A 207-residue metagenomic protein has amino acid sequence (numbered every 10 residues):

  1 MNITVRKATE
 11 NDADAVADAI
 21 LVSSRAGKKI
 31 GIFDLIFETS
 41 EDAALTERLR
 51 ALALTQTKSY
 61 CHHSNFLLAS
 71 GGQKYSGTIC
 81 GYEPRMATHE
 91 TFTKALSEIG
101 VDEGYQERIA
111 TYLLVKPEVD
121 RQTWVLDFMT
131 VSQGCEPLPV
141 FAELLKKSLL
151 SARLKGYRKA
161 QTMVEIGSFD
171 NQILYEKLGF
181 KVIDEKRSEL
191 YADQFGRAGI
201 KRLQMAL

Functional and structural regions predicted by a protein language model:
T4-D18, R25-G31: A short beta-loop-alpha structural element at the N-terminal edge of CoA-dependent acyl/N-acetyltransferase catalytic
T39-F66, G71, L114-V115: Active-site rim helix/loop that mediates acceptor-substrate recognition in acyltransferases
L68, K74-E83, V125, T130: Conserved beta-strand in the GNAT
R85-W124: Conserved acyl-donor/pantetheine-binding loop and adjacent beta-alpha core of acyl/acetyltransferases and related
Q122-W124, A152-M163: Conserved GNAT acetyl-CoA-binding A-motif
D127-E136, T162-N171, S188-Q194: Conserved beta-strand-loop-alpha-helix junction that forms the acyl-donor binding cleft
P137-L150, L154, K177: Conserved acetyl-CoA-binding loop-helix of GNAT-fold acetyltransferases
E176-E185: Conserved acetyl-CoA-binding loop of GNAT-fold acetyltransferases
